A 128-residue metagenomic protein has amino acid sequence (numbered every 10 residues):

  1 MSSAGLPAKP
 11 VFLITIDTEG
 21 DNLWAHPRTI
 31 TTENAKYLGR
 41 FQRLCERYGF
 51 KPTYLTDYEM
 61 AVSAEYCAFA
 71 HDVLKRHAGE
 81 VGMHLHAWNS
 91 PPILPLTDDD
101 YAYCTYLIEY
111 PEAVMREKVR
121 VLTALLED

Functional and structural regions predicted by a protein language model:
M1-D128: Catalytic alpha-helical scaffold of carbohydrate-active enzymes acting on polysaccharides/glycoconjugates
